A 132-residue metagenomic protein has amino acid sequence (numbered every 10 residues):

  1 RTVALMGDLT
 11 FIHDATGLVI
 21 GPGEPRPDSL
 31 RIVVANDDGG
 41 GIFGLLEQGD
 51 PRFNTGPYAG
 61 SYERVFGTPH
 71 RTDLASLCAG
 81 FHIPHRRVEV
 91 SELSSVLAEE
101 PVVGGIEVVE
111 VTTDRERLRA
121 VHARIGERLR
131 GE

Functional and structural regions predicted by a protein language model:
R1-E132: Thiamine diphosphate
